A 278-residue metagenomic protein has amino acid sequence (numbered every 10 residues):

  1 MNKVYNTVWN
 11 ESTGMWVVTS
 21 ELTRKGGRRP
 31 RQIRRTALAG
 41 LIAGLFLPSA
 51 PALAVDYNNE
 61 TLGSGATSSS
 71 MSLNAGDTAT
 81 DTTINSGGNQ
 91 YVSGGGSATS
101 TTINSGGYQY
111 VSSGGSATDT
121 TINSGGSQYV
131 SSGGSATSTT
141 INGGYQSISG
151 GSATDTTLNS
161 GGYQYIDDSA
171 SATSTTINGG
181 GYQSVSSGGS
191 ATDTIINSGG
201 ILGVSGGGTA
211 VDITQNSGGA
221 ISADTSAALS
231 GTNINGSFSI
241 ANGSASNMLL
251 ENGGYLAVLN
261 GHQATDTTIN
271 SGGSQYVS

Functional and structural regions predicted by a protein language model:
M1-N6: Short acidic, Pro/Gly- and aromatic-enriched capping/linker segments at domain boundaries
T7-V8, T101, T175, T194: A residue-level detector for well-ordered beta-strand positions
V8-L53: Gram-negative bacterial Sec-dependent N-terminal signal peptides
S12, A50-L53, T67-M71, N233: Short acidic/polar, Gly/Pro-enriched loop/turn segments located at secondary-structure boundaries
V17, E21, I221-S226: Short, structured interface segments
N58-E60, S69-M71, A75-T82, G88-Q90 (+20 more regions): The right-handed parallel beta-helix/beta-solenoid scaffold, focusing on the short coil/turn and N-cap positions
